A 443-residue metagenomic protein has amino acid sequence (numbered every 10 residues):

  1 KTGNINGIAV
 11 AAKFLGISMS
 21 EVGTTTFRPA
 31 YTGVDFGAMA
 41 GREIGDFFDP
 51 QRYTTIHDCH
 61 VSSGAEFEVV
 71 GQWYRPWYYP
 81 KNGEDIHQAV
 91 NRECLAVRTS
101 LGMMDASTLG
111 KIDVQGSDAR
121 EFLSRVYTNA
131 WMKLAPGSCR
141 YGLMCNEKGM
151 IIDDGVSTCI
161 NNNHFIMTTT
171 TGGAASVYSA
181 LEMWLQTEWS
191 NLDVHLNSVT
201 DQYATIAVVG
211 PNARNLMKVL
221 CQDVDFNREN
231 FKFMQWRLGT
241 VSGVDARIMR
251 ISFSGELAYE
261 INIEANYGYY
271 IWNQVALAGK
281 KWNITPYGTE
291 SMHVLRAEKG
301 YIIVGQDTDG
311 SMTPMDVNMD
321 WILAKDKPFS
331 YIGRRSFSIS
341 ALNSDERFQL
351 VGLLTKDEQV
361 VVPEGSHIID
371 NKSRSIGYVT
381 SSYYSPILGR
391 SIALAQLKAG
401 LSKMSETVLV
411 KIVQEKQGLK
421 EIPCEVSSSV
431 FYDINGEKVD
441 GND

Functional and structural regions predicted by a protein language model:
T2-I5, T26, D35-V69, R75-W77 (+3 more regions): Conserved, structured C-terminal
A9-M144, M150: Acidic, proline/glycine-enriched N-terminal capping motif
R98, D154-G155, M249: Short beta-strand/turn micro-motifs at beta-sheet edges
D105, D154, E260: Acidic active-site catalytic centers that drive phospho-/nucleotidyl reactions and related ester hydrolyses
T108-Q115, M144, N163-H164, T200-A207: Conserved short loop/turn motifs at secondary-structure junctions
S117-I151, P211-V244: Internal amphipathic helical hairpin motif
N129-W184: Well-ordered mid-protein domain cores that form the structural environment of catalytic cofactors
